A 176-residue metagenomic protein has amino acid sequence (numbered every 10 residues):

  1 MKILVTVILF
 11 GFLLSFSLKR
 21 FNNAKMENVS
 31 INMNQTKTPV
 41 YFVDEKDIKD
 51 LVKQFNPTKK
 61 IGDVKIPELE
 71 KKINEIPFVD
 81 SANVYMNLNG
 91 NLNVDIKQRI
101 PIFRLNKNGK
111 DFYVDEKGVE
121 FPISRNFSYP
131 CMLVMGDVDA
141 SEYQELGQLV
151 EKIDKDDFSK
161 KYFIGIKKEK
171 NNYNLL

Functional and structural regions predicted by a protein language model:
M1-E75, D80-L176: Charged, solvent-exposed interaction patches on well-folded alpha/beta domains that mediate macromolecular contacts
